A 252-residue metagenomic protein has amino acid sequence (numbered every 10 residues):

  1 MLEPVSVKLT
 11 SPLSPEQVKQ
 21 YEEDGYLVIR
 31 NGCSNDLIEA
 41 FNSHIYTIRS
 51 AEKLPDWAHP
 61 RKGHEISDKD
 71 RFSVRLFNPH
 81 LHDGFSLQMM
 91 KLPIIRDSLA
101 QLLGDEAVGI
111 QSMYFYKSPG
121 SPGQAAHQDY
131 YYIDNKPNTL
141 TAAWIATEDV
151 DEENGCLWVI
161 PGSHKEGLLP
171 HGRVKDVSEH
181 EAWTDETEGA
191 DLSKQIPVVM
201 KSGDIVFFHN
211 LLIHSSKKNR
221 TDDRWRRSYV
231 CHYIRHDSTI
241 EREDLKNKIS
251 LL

Functional and structural regions predicted by a protein language model:
M1-D24, R30-A126, Y132-N135, G172 (+1 more regions): Non-heme Fe(II)-dependent double-stranded beta-helix
L2-V7, A40-S43, I48-K62, H171-R173 (+2 more regions): Non-heme Fe(II)/2-oxoglutarate
K19, V150-I213, S238: Double-stranded beta-helix
D83-Q88, A190-I196, S216-K217: Active-site rim elements
P122, N135-T139, A190, T221-W225: A generic structural micro-feature
H127, D134-E152, V199-S202, H232-H236: Short, conserved beta-strand element in jelly-roll/cupin
Q128-D129, V177-K194, D223-W225, D244-I249: Short, surface-exposed loop/helix-turn segments at secondary-structure junctions that function as lids/hinges flanking
D129-Y131, L140, S215-R220: Glycine-rich phosphate/pyrophosphate-binding beta-alpha loops
